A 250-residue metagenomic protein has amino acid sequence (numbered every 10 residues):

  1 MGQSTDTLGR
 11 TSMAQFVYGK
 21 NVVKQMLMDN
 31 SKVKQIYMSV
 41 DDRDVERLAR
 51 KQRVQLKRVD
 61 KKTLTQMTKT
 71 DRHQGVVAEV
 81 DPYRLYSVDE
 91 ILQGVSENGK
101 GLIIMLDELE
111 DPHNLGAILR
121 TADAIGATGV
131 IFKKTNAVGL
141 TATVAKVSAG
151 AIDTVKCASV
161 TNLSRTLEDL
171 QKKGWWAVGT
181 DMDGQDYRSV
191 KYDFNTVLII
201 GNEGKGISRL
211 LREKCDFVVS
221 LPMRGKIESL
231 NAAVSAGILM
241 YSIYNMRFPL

Functional and structural regions predicted by a protein language model:
M1-Q93: N-terminal positively charged helical leader segments and presequences
G19, D107, N114, S229-N231: Active-site helix-initiating loop/hinge in glycosyltransferases
K24, D29-N30, A124, K146-A149 (+1 more regions): Structured adenosyl-cofactor binding patch, chiefly the S-adenosyl-L-methionine
M28, M38, V54, Q93-Q185: RNA substrate-binding interface of SAM-dependent RNA methyltransferases
D41, K61-L64, T135-A137, E203-K205 (+1 more regions): Short, acidic/turn-prone active-site loops that include or flank metal/cofactor- and phosphate-binding residues
M67-P82, S148-I152, D193-G201: Short basic, glycine-rich beta-strand/loop surfaces that mediate nucleic-acid
V178-I227, N231: Active-site/ligand-binding-proximal alpha/beta "capping" segment
